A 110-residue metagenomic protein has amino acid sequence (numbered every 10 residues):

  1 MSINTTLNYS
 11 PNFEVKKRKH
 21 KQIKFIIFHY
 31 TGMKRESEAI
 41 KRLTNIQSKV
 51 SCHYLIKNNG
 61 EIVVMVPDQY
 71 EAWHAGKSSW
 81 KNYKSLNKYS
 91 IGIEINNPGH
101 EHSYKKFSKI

Functional and structural regions predicted by a protein language model:
S2-I110: Active-site-adjacent loop/helix surface patches within enzyme catalytic domains that shape the substrate-binding cleft
